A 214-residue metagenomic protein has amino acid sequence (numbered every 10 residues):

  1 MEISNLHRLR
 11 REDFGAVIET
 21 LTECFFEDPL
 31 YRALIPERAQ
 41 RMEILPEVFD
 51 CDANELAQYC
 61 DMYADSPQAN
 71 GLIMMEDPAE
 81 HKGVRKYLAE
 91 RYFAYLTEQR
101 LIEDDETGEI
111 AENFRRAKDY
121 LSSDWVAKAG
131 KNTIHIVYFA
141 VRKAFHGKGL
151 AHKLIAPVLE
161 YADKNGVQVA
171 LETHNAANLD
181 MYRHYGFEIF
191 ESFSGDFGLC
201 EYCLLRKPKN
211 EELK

Functional and structural regions predicted by a protein language model:
N5-E19: A short beta-loop-alpha structural element at the N-terminal edge of CoA-dependent acyl/N-acetyltransferase catalytic
R38-D61: Active-site rim helix/loop that mediates acceptor-substrate recognition in acyltransferases
Q58-M75: Conserved beta-hairpin
L72-Y138, H146: Conserved acyl-donor/pantetheine-binding loop and adjacent beta-alpha core of acyl/acetyltransferases and related
T133-I134, A162-H174: Conserved GNAT acetyl-CoA-binding A-motif
V137-H146, A170-L179, D196-L199, K207-P208: Conserved beta-strand-loop-alpha-helix junction that forms the acyl-donor binding cleft
V141, G147-E160: Conserved acetyl-CoA-binding loop-helix of GNAT-fold acetyltransferases
H152, K164, N175-S192, D196: Conserved active-site alpha-helix within GNAT-family acetyltransferase domains
